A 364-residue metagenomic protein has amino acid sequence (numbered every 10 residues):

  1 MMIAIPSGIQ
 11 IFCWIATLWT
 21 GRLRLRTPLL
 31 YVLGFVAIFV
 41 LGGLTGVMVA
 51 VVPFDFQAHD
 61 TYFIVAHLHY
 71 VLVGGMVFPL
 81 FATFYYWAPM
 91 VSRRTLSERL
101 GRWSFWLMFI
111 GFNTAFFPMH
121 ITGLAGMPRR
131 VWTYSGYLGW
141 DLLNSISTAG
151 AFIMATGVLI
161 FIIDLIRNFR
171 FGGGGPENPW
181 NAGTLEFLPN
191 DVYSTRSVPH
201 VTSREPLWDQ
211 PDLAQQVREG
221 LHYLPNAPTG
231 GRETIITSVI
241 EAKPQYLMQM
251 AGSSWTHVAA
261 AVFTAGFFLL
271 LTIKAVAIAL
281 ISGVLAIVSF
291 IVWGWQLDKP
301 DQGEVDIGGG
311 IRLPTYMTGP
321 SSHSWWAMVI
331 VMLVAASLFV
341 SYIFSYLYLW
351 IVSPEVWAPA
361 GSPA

Functional and structural regions predicted by a protein language model:
M2-C13, L72-T83, G150-I163, L285-V288: Hydrophobic cores of alpha-helical transmembrane segments in multi-pass inner/ER membrane proteins, independent
P6, L18-A37, L44, M90-R102 (+2 more regions): Beta-rich accessory regions
G8-Y31, M48-I64, P79-S104, P118-G139 (+6 more regions): Juxtamembrane membrane-water interface segments of multi-pass membrane proteins, especially cytoplasmic-side
F35-F39, S104-M119, I330-F339: Hydrophobic alpha-helical membrane-insertion segments
H59-V73, Y134-T148, P359-A364: Short aromatic-rich membrane-water interface segments that cap or initiate transmembrane helices in multi-pass membrane
F63-P79, F117-T122, I162, I330-V340 (+1 more regions): Histidine-centered catalytic micro-motifs
P128-W140, I166-A261, A265, L285-V329 (+1 more regions): Extramembrane terminal tails and long inter-domain/linker segments of multi-pass membrane proteins
L269-L280: Transmembrane helix interruption/hinge and helix-loop junction motifs
